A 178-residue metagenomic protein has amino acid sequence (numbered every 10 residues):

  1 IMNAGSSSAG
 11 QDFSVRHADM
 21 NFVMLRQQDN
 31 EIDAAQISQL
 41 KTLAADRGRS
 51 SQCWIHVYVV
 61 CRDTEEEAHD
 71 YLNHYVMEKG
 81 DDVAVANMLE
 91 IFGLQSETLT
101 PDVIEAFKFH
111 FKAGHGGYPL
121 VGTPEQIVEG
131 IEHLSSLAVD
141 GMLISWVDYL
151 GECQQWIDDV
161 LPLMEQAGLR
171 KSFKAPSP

Functional and structural regions predicted by a protein language model:
I1-A4, D19-M24, S51-Y58, M142-S145: Hydrophobic faces of well-ordered beta-strands that scaffold small-molecule active sites in alpha/beta enzyme cores
M2-S7, G122-Q126: A general structural motif
N3-L43: Long hydrophobic segments that form regular secondary structure
S14, D33, I127, C153-W156: Aromatic/hydrophobic pocket-lining residues that form the small-molecule binding cavity in soluble enzyme cores
H17-R26, K112-G117, V139-V147: Glycine- and acidic
L25-E31, I144-I157: Glycine-rich, proline-tolerant flexible connector loops at the mouths of alpha/beta enzymes
Q28-S136, E165-P178: An alpha-helical appendage that flanks or caps ligand/catalytic pockets
